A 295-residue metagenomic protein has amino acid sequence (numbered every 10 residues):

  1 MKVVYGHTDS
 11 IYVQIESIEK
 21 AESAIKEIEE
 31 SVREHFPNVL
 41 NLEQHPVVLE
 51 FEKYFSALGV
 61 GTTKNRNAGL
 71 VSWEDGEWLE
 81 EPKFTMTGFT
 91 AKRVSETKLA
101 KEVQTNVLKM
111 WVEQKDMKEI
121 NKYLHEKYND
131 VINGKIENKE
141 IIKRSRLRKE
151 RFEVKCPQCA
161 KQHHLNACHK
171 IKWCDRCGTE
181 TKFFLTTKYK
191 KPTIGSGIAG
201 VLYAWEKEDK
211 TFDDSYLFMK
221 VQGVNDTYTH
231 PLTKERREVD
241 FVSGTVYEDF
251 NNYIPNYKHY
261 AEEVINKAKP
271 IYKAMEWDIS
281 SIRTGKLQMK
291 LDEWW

Functional and structural regions predicted by a protein language model:
M1-T8, V13-W295: DNA-dependent DNA polymerase catalytic subunits
